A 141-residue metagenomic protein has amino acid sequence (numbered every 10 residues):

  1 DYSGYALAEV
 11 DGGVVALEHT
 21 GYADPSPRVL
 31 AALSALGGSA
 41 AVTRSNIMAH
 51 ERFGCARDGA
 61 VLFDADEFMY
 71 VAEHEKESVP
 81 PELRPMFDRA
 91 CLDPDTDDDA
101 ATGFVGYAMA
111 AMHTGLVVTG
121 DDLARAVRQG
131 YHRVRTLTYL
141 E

Functional and structural regions predicted by a protein language model:
D1-M69: Short, intrinsically disordered low-complexity segments
C55-E141: Long, compositionally biased intrinsically disordered terminal regions
